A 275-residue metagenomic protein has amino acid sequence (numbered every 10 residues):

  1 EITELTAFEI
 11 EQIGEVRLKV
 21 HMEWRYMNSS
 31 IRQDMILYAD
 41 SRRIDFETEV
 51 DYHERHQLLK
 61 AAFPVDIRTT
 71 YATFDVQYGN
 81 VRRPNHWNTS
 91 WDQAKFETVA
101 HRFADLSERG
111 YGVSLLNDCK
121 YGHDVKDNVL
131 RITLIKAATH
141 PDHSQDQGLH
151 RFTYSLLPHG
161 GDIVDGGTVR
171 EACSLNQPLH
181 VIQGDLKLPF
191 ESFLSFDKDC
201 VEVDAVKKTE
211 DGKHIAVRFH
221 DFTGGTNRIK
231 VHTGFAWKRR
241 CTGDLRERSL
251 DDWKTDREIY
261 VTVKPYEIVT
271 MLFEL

Functional and structural regions predicted by a protein language model:
E1-L275: C-terminal (or distal) subdomains of carbohydrate-active enzymes
